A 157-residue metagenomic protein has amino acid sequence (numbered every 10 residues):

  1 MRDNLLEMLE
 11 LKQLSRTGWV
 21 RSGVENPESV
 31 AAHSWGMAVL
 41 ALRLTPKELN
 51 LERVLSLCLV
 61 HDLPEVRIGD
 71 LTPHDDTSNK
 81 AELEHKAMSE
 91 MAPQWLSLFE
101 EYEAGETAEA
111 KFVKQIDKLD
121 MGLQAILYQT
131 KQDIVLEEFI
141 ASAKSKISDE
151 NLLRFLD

Functional and structural regions predicted by a protein language model:
M1-D157: Active-site helical microenvironments for divalent-metal-assisted chemistry
